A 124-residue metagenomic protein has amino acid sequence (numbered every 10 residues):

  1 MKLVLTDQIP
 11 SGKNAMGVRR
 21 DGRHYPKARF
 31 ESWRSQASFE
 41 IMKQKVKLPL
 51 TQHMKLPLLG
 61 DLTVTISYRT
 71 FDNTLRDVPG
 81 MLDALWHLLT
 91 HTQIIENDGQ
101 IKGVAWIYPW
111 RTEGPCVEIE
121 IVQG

Functional and structural regions predicted by a protein language model:
M1-G124: Acidic, proline/glycine-enriched N-terminal capping motif
